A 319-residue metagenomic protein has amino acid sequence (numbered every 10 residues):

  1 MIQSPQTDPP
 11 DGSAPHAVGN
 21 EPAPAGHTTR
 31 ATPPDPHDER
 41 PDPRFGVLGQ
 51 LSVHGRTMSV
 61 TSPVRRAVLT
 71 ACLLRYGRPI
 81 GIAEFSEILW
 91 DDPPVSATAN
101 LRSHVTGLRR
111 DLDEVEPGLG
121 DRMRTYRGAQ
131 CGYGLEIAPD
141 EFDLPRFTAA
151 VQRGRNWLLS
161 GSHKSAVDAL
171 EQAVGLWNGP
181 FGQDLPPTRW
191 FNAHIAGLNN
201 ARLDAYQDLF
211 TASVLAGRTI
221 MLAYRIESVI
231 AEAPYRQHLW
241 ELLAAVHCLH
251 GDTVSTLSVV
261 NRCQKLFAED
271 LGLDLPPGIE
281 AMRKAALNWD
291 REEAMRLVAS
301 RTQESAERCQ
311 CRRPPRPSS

Functional and structural regions predicted by a protein language model:
M1-R66, R124-G132, P314-S319: Short boundary/linker motifs that mark transitions into or out of structured domains
A25, A31-H37, A71, I82 (+2 more regions): Extreme N-terminal targeting and regulatory segments of eukaryotic proteins
P34-F45, V105-A138, A268-L275: DNA-binding patch around the recognition helix
V47, P79, E141: Short aromatic/basic micro-patch
M58-L89, L108, H238-E241: Short amphipathic alpha-helical recognition elements used for nucleic-acid or partner binding across transcription
T61-T70, P94-E116: DNA-recognition element of transcription regulators
L74, P94-T98, T125, C131-S319: Intrinsically disordered, charged and Pro/Gly-enriched terminal/linker segments that flank large helical-solenoid
E87, S103, R110, S258 (+1 more regions): DNA-binding alpha-helical recognition surfaces that contact promoter or target DNA
